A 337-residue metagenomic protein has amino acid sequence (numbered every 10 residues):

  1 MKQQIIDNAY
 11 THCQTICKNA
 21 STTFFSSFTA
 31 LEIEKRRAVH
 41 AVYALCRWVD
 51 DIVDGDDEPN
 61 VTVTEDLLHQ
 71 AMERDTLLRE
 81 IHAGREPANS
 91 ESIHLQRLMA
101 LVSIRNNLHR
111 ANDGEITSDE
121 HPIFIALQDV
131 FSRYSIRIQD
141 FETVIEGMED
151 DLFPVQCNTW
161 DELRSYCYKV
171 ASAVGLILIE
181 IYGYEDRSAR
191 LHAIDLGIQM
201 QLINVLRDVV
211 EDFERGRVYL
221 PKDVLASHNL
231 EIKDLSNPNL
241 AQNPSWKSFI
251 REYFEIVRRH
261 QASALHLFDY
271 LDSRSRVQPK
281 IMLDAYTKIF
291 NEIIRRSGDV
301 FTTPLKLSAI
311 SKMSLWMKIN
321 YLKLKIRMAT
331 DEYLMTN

Functional and structural regions predicted by a protein language model:
M1-M200, L206, V210-N337: Catalytic cores of Mg2+-dependent Asp-rich isoprenoid enzymes
